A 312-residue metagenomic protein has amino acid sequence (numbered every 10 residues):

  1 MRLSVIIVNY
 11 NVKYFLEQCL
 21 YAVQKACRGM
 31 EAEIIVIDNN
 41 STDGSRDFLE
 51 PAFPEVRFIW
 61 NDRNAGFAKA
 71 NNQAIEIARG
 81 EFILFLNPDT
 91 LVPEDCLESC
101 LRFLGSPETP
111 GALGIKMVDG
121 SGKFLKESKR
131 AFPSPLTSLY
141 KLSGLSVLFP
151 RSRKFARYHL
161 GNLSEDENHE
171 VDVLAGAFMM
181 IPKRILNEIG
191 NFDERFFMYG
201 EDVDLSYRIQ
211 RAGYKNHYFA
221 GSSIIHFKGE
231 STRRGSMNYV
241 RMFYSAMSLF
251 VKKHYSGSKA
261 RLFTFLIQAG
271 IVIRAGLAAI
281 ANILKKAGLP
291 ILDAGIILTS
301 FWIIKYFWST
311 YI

Functional and structural regions predicted by a protein language model:
Y21-E31: Short, acidic, metal-binding catalytic loop of nucleotide-sugar glycosyltransferases
A22, D38-D47, R63: A conserved acidic beta->alpha catalytic loop
W60-A78, S99: Glycine-rich, basic loop-to-helix element that forms the pyrophosphate-binding segment of sugar-nucleotide handling
I83: Short aromatic/hydrophobic "clamp" motif used to bind/position activated sugar donors
L91-E127: Conserved donor NDP-sugar-binding/catalytic core segment of glycosyltransferases
F132-D172: Short, flexible, basic/aromatic active-site loop/helix in glycosyltransferases
S164-E167, D172-S223: A short, conserved alpha-helix in the catalytic core of glycosyltransferases
Y207-I283: Active-site-adjacent helix/loop segment of glycosyltransferases that harbors family-specific signature motifs
